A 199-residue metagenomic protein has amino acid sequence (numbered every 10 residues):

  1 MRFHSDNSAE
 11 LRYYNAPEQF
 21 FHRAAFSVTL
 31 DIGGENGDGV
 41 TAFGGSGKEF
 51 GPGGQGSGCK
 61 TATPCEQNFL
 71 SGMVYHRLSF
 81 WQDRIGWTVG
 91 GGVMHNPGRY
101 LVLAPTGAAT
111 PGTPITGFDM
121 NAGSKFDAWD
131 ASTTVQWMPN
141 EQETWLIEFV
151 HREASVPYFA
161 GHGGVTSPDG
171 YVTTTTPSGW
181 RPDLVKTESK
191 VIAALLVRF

Functional and structural regions predicted by a protein language model:
M1-F199: Outer-membrane beta-barrel pore domains
